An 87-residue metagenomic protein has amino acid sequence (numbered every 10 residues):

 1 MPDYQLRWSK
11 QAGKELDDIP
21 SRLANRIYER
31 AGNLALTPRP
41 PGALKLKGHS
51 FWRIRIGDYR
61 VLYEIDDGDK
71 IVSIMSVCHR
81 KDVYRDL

Functional and structural regions predicted by a protein language model:
M1-L6, Q11-D18, R22-N25, I56 (+1 more regions): Enriched for short, Lys/Arg-rich terminal
E29-I54: A short, surface-exposed loop/turn module that caps and links secondary-structure elements
